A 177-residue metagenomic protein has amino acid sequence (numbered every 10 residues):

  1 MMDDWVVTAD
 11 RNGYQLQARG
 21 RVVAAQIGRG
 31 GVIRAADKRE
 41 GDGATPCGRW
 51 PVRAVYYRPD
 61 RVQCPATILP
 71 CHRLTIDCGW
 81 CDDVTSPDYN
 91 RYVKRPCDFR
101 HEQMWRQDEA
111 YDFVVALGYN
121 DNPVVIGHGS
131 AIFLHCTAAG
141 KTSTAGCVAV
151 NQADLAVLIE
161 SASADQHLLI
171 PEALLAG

Functional and structural regions predicted by a protein language model:
M1-T144, L155-G177: Cell wall/extracellular polymer interaction/catalysis modules
C147: Short cysteine clusters
V150: A conserved hydrophobic position in a structured secondary element of the catalytic/binding core that shapes
